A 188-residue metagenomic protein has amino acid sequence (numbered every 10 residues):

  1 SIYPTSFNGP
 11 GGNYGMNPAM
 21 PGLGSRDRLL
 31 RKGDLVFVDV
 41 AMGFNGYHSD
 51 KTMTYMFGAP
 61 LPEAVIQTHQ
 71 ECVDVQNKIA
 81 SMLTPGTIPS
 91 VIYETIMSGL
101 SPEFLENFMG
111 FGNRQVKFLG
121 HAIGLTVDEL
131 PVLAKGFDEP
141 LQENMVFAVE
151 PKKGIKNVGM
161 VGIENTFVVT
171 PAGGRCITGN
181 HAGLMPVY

Functional and structural regions predicted by a protein language model:
S1-Y188: Active-site neighborhoods and metal-handling regions in enzymes and metal-associated proteins
